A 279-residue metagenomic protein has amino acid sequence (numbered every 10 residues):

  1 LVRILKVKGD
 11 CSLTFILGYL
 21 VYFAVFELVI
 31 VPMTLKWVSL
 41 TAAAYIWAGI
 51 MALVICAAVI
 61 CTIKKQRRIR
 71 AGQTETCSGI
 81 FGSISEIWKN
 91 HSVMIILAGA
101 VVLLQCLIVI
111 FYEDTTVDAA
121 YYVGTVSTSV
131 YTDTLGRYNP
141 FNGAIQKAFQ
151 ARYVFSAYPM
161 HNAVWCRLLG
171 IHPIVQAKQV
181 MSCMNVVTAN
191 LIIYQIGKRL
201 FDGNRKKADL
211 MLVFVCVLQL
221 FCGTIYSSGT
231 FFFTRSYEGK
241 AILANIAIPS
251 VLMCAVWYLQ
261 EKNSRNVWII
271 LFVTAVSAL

Functional and structural regions predicted by a protein language model:
L1-I87: Membrane-embedded, hydrophobic transmembrane alpha-helices
L1-L13, V31, L35, I192-V215 (+1 more regions): Transmembrane alpha-helical segments of multipass membrane enzymes and assembly factors that act on membrane-embedded
L5-Y22, H91-I95, R205-L212, S264-I270: Membrane-interfacial loop-to-transmembrane alpha-helix junctions, especially the N-terminal start
F15, Y19-E27, M51-I55, A98-V102 (+4 more regions): Alpha-helical transmembrane spans of integral membrane proteins, capturing the lipid-embedded, hydrophobic core of TM
P32, C106, V217, A255 (+1 more regions): Hydrophobic residues within the alpha-helical transmembrane core of Major Facilitator Superfamily
V101-F221, S227-E238, I242, I246: Active-site lumenal/periplasmic loops and adjacent helix-entry segments of GT-C-fold, multi-pass membrane
I248-V267: Membrane-interface transmembrane helices that cradle and orient dolichyl/undecaprenyl
V267-L279: Membrane-interface alpha helices of multi-pass inner-membrane proteins
